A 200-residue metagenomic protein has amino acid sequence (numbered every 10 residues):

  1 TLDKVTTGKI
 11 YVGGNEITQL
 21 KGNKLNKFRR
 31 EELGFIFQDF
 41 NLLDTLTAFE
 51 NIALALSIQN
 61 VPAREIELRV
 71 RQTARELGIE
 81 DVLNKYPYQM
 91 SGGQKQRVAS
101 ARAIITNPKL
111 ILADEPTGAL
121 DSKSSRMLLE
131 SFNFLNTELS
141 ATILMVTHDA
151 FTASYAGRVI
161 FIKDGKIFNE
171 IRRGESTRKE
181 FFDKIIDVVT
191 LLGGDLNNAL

Functional and structural regions predicted by a protein language model:
T1-R158: ABC family nucleotide-binding domain
G14, G22, F132, D164-K166 (+1 more regions): Conserved beta-to-alpha transition
K166-L191: Conserved beta-strand-loop-alpha-helix hinge in the C-terminal portion of ABC ATPase nucleotide-binding domains
D195-L196: Short, charged, intrinsically disordered terminal tails
